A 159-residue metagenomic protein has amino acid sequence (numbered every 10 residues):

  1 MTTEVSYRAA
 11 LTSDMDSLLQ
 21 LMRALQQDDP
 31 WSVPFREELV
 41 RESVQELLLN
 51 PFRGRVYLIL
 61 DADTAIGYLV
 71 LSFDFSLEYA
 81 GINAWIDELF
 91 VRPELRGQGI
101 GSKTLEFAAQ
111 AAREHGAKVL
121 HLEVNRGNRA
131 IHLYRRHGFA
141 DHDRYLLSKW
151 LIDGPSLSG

Functional and structural regions predicted by a protein language model:
S6-Q20: A short beta-loop-alpha structural element at the N-terminal edge of CoA-dependent acyl/N-acetyltransferase catalytic
L19-Q45: Conserved GNAT-fold acetyl-CoA-binding loop/helix
E46-L58, W85: A short helix-loop-beta-strand connector motif used in the catalytic cores of GNAT acetyltransferases and, in some
G54-L69, R92: Conserved beta-hairpin
L71-E78: A conserved beta-strand-loop-helix scaffold within acyl/acetyltransferase catalytic domains
V91, G97-Q110, R136: Conserved acetyl-CoA-binding loop-helix of GNAT-fold acetyltransferases
L105, A112-E123: Conserved GNAT acetyl-CoA-binding A-motif
K118-I131, S148-D153: Conserved beta-strand-loop-alpha-helix junction that forms the acyl-donor binding cleft
